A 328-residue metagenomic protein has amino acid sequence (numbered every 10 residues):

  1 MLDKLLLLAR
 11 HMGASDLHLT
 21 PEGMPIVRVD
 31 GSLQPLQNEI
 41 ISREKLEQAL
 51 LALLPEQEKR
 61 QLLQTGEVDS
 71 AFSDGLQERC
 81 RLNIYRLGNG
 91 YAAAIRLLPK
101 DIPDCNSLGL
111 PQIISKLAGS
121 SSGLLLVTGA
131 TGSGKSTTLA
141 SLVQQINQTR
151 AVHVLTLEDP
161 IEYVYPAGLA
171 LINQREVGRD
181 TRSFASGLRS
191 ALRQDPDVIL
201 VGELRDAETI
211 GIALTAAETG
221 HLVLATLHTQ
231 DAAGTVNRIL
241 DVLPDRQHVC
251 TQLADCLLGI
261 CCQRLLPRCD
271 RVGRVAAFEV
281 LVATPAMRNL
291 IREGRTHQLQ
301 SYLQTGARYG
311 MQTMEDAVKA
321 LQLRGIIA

Functional and structural regions predicted by a protein language model:
M1-A328: Short, flexible helix-loop junctions that flank or precede catalytic/ligand sites
